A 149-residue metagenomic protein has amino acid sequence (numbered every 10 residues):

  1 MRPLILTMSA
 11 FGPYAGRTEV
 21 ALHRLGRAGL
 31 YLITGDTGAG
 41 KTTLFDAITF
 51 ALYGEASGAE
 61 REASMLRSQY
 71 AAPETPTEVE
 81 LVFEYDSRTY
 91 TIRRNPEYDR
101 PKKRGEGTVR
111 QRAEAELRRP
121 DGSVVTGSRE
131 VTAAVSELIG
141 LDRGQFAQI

Functional and structural regions predicted by a protein language model:
M1-A133, E137-F146: Extreme N-terminal "head/tail" segments of very large remodeling/mechanoenzyme assemblies
